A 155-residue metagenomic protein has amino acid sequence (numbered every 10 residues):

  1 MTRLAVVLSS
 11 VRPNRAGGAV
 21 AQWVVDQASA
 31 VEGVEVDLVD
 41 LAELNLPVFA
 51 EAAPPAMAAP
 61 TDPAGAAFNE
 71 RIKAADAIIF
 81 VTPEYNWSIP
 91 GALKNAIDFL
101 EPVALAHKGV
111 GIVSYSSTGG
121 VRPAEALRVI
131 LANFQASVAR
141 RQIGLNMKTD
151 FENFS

Functional and structural regions predicted by a protein language model:
M1-T82, S88-N95: N-terminal beta1-alpha1-beta2 submodule of the flavodoxin-like/Rossmannoid cofactor-binding fold
A28-V34, P102-A104, Q135: Short helix-capping segments at alpha-helix termini
A30-V31, T61-A64, S137-S155: Glycine-rich phosphate/pyrophosphate-binding loop and the adjoining helix
T82-P83, G109: Short, proline-centered helix/strand-breaking motifs
N86-W87, G119: Glycine-rich nucleotide phosphate-binding loop and flanking beta-alpha elements of Rossmann-like dinucleotide-binding
L93-A104: A short, gly/pro- and small-residue-rich
P102-H107, F154: Glycine-rich NAD(P)-binding loop of Rossmann-like domains
A106-K148: Short, glycine-/small-residue-rich phosphate/pyrophosphate-handling segment
